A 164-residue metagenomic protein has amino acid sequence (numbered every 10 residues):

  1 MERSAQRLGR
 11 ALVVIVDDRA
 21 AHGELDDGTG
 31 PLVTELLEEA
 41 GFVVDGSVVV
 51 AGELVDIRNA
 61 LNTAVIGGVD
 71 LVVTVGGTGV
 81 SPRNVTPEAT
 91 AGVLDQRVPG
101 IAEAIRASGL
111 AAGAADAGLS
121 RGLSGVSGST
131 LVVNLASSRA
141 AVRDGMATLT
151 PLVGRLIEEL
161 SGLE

Functional and structural regions predicted by a protein language model:
M1-E164: Non-catalytic beta/alpha edge segments that cap or flank active sites
